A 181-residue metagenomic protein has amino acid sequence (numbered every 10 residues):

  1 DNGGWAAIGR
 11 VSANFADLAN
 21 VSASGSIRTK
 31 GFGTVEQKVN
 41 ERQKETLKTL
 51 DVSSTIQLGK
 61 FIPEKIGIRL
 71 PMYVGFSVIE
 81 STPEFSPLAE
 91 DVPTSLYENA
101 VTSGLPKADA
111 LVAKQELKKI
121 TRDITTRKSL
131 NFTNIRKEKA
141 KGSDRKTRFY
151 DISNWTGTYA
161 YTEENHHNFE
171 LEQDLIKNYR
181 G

Functional and structural regions predicted by a protein language model:
D1-G181: Exposed, low-structure sequence patches enriched in small/polar residues
